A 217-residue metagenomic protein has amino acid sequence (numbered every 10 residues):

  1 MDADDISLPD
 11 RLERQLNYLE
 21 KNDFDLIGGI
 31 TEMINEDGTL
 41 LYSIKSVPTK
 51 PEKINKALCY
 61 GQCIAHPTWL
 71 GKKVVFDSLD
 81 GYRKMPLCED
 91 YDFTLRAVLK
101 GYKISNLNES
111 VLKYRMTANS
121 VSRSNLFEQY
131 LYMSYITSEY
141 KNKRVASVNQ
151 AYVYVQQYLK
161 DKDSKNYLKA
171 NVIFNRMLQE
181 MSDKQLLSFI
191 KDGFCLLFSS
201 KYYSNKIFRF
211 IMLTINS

Functional and structural regions predicted by a protein language model:
D2-I6, I30: The conserved acidic donor/metal-binding loop of glycosyltransferases
A3, G38-Y42, V47: Hydrophobic, helix-prone linear segments
L8-P9, K72: GHKL-family ATP-binding catalytic core of two-component histidine kinases
D10-Y42, R115: Conserved donor NDP-sugar-binding/catalytic core segment of glycosyltransferases
N17-Y18, K56, Q179, C195: Surface-exposed charged/polar residues within alpha-helices that form helix-capping/stabilizing sites and interaction
S43, P48-S134: Conserved nucleotide-sugar donor-binding catalytic segment
M116-S217: C-terminal subregions of glycosyltransferases and related glycan-biosynthesis enzymes
